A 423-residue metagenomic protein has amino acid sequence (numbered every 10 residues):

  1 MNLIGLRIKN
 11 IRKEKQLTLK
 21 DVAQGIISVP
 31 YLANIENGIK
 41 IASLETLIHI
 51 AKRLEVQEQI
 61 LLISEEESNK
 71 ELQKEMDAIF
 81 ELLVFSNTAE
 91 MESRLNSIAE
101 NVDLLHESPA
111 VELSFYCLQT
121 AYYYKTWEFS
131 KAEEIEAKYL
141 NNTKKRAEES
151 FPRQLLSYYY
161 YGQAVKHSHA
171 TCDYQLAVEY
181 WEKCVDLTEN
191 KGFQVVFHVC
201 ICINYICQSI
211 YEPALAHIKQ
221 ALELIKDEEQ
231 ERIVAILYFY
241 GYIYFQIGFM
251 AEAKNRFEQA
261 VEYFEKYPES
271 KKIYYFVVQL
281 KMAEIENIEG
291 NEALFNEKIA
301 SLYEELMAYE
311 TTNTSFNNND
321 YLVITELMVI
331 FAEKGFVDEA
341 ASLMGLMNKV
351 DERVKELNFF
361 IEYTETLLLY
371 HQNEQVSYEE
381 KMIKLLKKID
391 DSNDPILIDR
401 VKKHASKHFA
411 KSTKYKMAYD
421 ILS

Functional and structural regions predicted by a protein language model:
M1-E14: A short, Lys/Arg-rich alpha-helix, primarily the initiator
N10, K20-D21, H49: Alpha-helical residues within helix-turn-helix
K15-N34: Short alpha-helical DNA-recognition segment
E45-I60: DNA major-groove recognition helix of helix-turn-helix/homeodomain DNA-binding modules
S64, E100-V111, N141-Q154, C184-Q194 (+5 more regions): Flexible helix-coil transition and linker loops at the boundaries of alpha-helical arrays
K74-S86, Y116-E128, L156-A170, V195-I210 (+5 more regions): Tandem amphipathic alpha-helical repeat scaffolds
L83-A99, Y124-T143, S168-K183, I206-Q220 (+4 more regions): Helix-turn-helix repeat elements of alpha-solenoid scaffolds
S342, K349-S423: C-terminal non-catalytic interaction modules
